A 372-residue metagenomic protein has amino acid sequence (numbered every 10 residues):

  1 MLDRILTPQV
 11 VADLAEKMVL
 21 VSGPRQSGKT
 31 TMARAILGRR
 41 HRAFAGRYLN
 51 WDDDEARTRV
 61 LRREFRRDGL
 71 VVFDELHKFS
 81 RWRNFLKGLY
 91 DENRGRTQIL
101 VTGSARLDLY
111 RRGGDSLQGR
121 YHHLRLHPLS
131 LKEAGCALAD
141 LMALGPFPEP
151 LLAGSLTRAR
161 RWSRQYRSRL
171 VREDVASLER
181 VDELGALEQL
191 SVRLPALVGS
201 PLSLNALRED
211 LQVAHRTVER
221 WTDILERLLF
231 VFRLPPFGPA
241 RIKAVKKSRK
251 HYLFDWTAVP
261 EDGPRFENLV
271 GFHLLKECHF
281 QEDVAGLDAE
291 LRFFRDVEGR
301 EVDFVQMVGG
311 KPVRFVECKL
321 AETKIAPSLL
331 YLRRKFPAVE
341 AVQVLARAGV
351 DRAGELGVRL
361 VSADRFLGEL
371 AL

Functional and structural regions predicted by a protein language model:
M1-D13: Pre-Walker A adenine-sensing motif
V21: Hydrophobic anchor at the beta1->P-loop junction of P-loop NTPases
P24: P-loop (Walker A) phosphate-binding loop of NTP-binding proteins
K29: Conserved lysine of the Walker
M32: Hydrophobic positions on the alpha1 helix immediately C-terminal to the Walker A/P-loop
R59-L100: Conserved nucleotide-sensing/catalytic segment adjacent to the nucleotide-binding pocket in NTP-handling enzymes
L107-H122: Short regulatory helix/loop adjacent to the ATP-binding pocket of P-loop NTPases
L156-P312: Accessory nucleic acid-recognition modules appended to NTPase machines
